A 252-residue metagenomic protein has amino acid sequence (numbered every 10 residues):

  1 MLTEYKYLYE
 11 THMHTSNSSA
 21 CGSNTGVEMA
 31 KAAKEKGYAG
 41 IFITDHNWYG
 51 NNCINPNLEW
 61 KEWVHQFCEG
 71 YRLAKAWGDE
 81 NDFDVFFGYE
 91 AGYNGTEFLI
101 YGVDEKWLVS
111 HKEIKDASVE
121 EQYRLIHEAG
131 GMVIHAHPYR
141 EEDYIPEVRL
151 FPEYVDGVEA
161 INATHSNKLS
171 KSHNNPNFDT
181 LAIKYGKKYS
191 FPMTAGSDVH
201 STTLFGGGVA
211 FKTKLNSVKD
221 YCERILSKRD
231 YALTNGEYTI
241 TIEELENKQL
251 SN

Functional and structural regions predicted by a protein language model:
M1-T11, T15, G26-K31, N94-L108 (+3 more regions): Charged catalytic cores and adjacent phosphate/nucleic-acid-binding surfaces used for phosphate/nucleic-acid chemistry
M1-Y93, S201-T203: An N-terminally biased module of ancient metal coordination in phosphate/nucleic-acid-related enzymes
S19-N24, N55, S110-E113, S170-H173: Short, solvent-exposed loop/turn segments at secondary-structure boundaries
F42-I43, I134-H135, E159: Conserved beta-strand positions in the central sheet of alpha/beta enzyme cores
H46, P138, A163: Flexible loop residues that form catalytic and substrate-binding hotspots at small-molecule/glycan-binding clefts
W60-K61, K106-K112: Glycine-rich tight-turn/loop motif centered on a GG-T
K61-A74, K115-E120, H173-T180: Well-ordered, non-membrane alpha-helical segments in soluble/globular domains
K112-E142: Internal catalytic-core helix/loop-beta-alpha segment that presents or stabilizes conserved functional determinants
